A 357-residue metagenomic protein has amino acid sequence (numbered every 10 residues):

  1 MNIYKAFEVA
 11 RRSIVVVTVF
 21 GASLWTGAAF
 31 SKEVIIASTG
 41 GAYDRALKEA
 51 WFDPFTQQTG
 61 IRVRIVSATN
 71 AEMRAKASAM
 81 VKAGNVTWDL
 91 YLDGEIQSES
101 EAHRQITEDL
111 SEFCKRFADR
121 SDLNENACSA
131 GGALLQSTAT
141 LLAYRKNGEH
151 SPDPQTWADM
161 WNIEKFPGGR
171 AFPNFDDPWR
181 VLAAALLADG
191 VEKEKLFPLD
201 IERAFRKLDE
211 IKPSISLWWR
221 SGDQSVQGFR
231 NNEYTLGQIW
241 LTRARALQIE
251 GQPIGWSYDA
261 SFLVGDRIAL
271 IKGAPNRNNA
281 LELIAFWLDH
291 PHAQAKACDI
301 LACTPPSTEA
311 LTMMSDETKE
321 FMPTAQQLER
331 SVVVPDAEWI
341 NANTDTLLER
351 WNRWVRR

Functional and structural regions predicted by a protein language model:
K32-S100: Early extracytoplasmic/lumenal segment of secretory-pathway proteins
G41-K48, V86-W88, L92-S216, R220-R230: Extracytoplasmic ligand-binding site segments that recognize negatively charged/polar headgroups
Q97-S100, R230, T235-P253: A ligand-binding cleft/hinge motif common to bilobed small-molecule-binding domains
T138, I201-I211, Q248-A274, A310-L311: Periplasmic-binding protein-like
L141-G148, L186-V191, G265-R277, K296-D299: A bilobed periplasmic-binding-protein/Venus flytrap-type ligand-binding module shared by bacterial periplasmic
I271-P335: Mature extracytoplasmic/periplasmic domains
L328-R357: Conserved C-terminal helix/tail region of periplasmic/extracytoplasmic solute-binding proteins
